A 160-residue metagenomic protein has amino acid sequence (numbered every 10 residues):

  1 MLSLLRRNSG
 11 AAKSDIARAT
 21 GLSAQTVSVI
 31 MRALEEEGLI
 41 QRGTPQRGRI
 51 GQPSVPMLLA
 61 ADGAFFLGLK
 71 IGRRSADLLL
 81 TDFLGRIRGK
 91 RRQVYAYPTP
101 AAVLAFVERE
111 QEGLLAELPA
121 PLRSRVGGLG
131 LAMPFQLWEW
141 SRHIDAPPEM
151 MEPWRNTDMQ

Functional and structural regions predicted by a protein language model:
M1-L4, D158-Q160: Short intrinsically disordered, low-complexity coil segments enriched in acidic
L2-P53, M57: Nucleotide/phosphate-binding catalytic cleft detector across ATP-hydrolyzing and phosphate-transferring enzymes
S3, R32, E36, R86 (+1 more regions): Replace "anionic and nucleotidyl ligands
G10, F83-I87, P134-W138: Short connector loops/turns at beta-strand edges and beta->alpha or beta->beta junctions
T44-Q46, A61-G63, Q111: Short, well-ordered turn and helix-capping elements at secondary-structure junctions
G51-K90: Gly/Thr-rich phosphate-binding beta-strand-loop-beta motif of the actin/hexokinase/Hsp70
R91-Q160: Glycine-rich phosphate-binding loop and adjoining helix at the ATP-binding site of ATP-dependent phosphoryl-transfer
